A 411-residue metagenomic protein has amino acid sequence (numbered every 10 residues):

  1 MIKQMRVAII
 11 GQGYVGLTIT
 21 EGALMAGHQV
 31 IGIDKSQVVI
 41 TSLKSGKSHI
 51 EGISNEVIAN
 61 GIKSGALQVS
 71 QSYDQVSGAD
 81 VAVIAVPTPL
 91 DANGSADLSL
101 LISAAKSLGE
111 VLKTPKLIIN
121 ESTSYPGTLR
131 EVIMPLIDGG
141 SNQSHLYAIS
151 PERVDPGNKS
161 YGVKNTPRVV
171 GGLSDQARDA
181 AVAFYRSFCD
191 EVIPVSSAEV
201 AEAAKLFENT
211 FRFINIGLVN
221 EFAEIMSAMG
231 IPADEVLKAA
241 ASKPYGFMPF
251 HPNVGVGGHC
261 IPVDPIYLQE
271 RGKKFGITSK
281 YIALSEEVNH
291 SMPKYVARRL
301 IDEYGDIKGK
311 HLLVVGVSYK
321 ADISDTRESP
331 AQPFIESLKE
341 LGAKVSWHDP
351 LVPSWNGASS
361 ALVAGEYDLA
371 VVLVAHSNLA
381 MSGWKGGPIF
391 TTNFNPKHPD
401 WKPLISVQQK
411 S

Functional and structural regions predicted by a protein language model:
I2-S411: Structural/interface elements that position substrates and couple domains in central-metabolism enzymes
